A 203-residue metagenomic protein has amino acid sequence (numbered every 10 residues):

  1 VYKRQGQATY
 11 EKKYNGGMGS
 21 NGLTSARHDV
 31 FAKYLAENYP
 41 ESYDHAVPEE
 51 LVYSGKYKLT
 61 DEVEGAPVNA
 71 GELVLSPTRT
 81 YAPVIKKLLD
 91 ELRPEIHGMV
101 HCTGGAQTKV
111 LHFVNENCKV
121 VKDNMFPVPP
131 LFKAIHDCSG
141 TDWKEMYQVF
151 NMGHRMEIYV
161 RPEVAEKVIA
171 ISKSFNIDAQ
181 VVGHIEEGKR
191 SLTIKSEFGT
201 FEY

Functional and structural regions predicted by a protein language model:
K3-Y203: Helix-biased detector of long, well-ordered alpha-helical tracts
